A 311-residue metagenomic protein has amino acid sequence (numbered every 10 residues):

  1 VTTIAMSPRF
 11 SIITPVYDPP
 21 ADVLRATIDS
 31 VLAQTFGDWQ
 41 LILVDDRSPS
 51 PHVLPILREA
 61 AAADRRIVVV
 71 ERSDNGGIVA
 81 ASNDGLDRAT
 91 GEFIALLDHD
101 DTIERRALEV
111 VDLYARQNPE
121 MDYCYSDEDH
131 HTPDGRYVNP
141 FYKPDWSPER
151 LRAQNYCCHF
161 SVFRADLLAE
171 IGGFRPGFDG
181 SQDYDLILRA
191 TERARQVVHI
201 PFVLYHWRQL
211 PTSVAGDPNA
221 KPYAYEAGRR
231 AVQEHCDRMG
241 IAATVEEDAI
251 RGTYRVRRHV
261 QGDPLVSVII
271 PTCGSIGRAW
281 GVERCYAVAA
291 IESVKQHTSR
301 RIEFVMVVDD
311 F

Functional and structural regions predicted by a protein language model:
P8-S11, Q40, D185, L265-I269 (+1 more regions): Cell-envelope/extracellular polymer assembly enzymes that use nucleotide-activated donors
I28-D38, Q117, A289-R301: Short, acidic, metal-binding catalytic loop of nucleotide-sugar glycosyltransferases
D45-L54, D74, V307-F311: A conserved acidic beta->alpha catalytic loop
R72-A89: Glycine-rich, basic loop-to-helix element that forms the pyrophosphate-binding segment of sugar-nucleotide handling
I94: Short aromatic/hydrophobic "clamp" motif used to bind/position activated sugar donors
T102, R106-V138, Q209-L210: Conserved donor NDP-sugar-binding/catalytic core segment of glycosyltransferases
G172-L188, Y223: Donor nucleotide-sugar recognition loop
P176-F178, L188-R208, T212, A231-E247 (+1 more regions): Catalytic donor-sugar/metal-binding loop of nucleotide-sugar-dependent glycosyltransferases
